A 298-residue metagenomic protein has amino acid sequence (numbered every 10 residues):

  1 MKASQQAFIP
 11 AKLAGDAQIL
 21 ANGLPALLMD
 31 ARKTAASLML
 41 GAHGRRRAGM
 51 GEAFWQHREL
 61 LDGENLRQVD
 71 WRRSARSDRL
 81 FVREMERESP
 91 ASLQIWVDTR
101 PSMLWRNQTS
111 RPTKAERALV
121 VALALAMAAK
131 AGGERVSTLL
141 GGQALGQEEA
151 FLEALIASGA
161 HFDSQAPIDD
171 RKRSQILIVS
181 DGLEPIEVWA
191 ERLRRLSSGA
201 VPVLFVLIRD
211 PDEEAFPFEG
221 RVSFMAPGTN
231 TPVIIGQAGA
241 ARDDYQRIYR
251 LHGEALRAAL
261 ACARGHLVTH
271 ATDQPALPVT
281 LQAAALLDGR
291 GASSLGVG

Functional and structural regions predicted by a protein language model:
M1-G49, R58-R67, R72-R73, D78 (+1 more regions): Exposed, interaction-prone extracellular/peripheral surfaces
